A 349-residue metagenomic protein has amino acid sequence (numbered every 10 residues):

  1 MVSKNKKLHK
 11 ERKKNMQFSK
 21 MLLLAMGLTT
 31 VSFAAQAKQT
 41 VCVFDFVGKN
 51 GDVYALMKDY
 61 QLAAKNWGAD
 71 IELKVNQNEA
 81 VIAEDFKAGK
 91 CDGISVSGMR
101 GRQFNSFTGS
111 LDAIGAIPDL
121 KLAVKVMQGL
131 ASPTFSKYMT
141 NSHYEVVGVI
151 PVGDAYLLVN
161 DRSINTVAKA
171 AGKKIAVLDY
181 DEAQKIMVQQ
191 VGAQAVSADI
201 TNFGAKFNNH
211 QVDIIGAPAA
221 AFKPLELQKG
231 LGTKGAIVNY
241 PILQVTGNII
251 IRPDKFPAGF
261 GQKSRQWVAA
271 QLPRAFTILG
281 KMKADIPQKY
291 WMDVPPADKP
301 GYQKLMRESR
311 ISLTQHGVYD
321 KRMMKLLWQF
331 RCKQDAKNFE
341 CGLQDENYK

Functional and structural regions predicted by a protein language model:
K13-L22: Bacterial N-terminal signal peptides that target proteins for export
M21-T29: Sec-dependent N-terminal signal peptides
S32-A34: N-terminal signal peptide c-region/cleavage motif recognized by signal peptidases
K38-W67, E145-N209, D213: Bilobed "Venus flytrap"/periplasmic-binding protein-like clamshell domains and structurally analogous long
C42-L122: Extracytoplasmic small-molecule ligand-binding "clamshell" domains of the periplasmic binding protein/Venus flytrap
F86-V96, A193-Q194, N209-A217: Alpha-to-beta junction loops
K87, S97-V191, L227, P241-Y348: Contiguous mixed-secondary-structure segments that line small-molecule binding/active-site clefts of soluble domains
G98-T108, G204-N209, I215-Y240: A ligand-binding cleft/hinge motif common to bilobed small-molecule-binding domains
